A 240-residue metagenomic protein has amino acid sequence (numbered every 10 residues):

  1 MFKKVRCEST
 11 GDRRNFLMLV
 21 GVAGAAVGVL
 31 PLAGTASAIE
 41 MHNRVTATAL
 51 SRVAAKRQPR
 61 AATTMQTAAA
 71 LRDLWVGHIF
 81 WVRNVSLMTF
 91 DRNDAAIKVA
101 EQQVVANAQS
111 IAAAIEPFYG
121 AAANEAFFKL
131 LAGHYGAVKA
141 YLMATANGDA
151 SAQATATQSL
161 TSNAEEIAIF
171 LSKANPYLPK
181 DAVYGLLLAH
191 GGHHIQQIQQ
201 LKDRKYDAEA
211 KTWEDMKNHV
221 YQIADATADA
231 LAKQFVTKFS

Functional and structural regions predicted by a protein language model:
M1-N15, V22-P31, S37: N-terminal secretory signal peptides
S9, L32-A62: C-terminal segment of N-terminal export signals and the immediately downstream linker at the start of the mature
T46, V82, V138: Alpha-helical and His/Cys-centered functional microenvironments
L50, A54, R60-I97, E101-V104 (+3 more regions): C-terminal amphipathic alpha-helix
A106-I115, L131: A glycine-rich, hydrophobic loop/mini-helix early in the fold
A121-T155: Mid-length scaffold segments of soluble, non-membrane domains
